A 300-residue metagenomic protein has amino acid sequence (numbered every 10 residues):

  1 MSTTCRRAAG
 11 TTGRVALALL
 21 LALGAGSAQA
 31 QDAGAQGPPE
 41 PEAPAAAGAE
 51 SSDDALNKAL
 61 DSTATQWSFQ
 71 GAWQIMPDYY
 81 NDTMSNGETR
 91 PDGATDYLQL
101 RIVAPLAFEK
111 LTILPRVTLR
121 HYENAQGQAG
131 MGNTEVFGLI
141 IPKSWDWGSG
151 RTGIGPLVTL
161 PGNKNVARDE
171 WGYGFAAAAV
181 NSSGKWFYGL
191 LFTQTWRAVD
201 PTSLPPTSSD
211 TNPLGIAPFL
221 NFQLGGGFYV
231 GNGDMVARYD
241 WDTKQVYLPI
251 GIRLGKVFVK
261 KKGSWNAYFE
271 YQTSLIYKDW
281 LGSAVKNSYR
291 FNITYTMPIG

Functional and structural regions predicted by a protein language model:
M1-T11: N-terminal secretory signal peptides that target proteins for export/translocation
R7-A8, V15, V257: Hydrophobic alpha-helical segments, especially transmembrane helices and their immediate juxtamembrane helical caps
G13-G24: Bacterial N-terminal signal peptides
G26-A30: Sec/Tat signal peptide C-region and signal peptidase I cleavage site
D32-G300: Transmembrane beta-barrel domains of Gram-negative outer membranes and organellar outer membranes
